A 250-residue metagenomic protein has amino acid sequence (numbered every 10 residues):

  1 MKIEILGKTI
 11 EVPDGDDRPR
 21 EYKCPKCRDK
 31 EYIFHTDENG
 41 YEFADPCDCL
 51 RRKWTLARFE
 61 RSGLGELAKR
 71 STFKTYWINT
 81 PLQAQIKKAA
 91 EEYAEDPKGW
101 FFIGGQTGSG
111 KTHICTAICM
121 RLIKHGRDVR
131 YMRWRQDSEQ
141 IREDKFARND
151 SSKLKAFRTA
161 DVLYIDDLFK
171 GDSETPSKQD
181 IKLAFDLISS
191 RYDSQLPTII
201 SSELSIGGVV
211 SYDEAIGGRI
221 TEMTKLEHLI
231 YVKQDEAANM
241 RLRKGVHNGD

Functional and structural regions predicted by a protein language model:
M1-Q85, M240-D250: A short, basic N-terminal segment
T75-F101: Pre-Walker A (pre-P-loop) alpha-helix and adjacent loop at the N terminus of AAA/AAA+ ATPase modules, a conserved
P81-K88, I123-T159, T175-K178: Short glycine-rich substrate-engagement loop in P-loop NTPases that contacts/grips substrate
K98-C115: Walker A/P-loop nucleotide-binding motif
G99, R127-D128, T159-V162, S194-I200: Loop/turn-to-beta-strand initiation segments
T112-R127: P-loop NTPase Walker A phosphate-binding motif
D137-D144, R148, K170-D250: Replace "adjacent to P-loop NTPase cores in ATP/GTP-dependent enzymes" with "adjacent to NTP-binding cores
D166-L168: Walker B catalytic acidic pair
